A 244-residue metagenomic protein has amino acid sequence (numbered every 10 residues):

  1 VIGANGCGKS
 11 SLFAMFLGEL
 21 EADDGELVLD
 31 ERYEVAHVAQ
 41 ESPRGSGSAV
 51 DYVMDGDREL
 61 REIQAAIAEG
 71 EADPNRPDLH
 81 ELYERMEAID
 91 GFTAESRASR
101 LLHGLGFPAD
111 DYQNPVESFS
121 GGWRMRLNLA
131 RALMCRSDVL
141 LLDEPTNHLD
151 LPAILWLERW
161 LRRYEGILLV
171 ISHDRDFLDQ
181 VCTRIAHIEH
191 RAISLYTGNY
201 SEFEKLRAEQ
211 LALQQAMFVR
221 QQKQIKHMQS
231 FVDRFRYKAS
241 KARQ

Functional and structural regions predicted by a protein language model:
V1-F218: ABC ATP-binding cassette signature C-motif
G18, F235-K238: Generic structural signal for alpha-helix termini and adjacent loop/cap motifs
S96, L155, Q222-K226, R243: An alpha-helix initiation/capping motif
Q113-N114, K238-S240: Short, surface-exposed loop/turn segments at secondary-structure junctions
V139-L140, A239-Q244: Short, intrinsically disordered, charge-balanced linker/junction segments flanking boundaries in proteins
V219-F235: Short cytosolic helices in intracellular loops of multi-pass membrane proteins
